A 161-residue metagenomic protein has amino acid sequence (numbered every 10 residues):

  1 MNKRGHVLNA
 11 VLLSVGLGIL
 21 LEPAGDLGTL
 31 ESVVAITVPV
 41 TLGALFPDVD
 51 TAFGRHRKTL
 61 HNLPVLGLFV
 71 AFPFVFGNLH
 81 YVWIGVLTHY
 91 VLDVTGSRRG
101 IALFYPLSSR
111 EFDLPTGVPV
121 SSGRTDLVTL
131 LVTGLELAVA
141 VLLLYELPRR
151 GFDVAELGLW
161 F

Functional and structural regions predicted by a protein language model:
M1-F161: N-terminal membrane-targeting hydrophobic helices
